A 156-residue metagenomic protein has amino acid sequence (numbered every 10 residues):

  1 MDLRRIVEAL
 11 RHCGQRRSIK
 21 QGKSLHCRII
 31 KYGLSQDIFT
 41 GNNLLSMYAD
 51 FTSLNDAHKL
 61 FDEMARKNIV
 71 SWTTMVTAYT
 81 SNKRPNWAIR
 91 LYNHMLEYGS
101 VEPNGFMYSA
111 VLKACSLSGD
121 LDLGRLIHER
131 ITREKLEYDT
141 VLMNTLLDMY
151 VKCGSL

Functional and structural regions predicted by a protein language model:
D2, I6-V7, G22, D37 (+10 more regions): Pentatricopeptide repeat
L10-R11, K23, K31-L34, I38 (+1 more regions): Signal-peptide-cleavage-adjacent N-terminal segments of secreted and extracellular proteins
L10-R17, H26, L45-M64, T73-M95 (+4 more regions): The core hydrophobic/aromatic register in alpha-helical repeat solenoids, strongest for pentatricopeptide repeats
G33, M64, N68, G99-S100 (+1 more regions): Inter-helix linker motif
